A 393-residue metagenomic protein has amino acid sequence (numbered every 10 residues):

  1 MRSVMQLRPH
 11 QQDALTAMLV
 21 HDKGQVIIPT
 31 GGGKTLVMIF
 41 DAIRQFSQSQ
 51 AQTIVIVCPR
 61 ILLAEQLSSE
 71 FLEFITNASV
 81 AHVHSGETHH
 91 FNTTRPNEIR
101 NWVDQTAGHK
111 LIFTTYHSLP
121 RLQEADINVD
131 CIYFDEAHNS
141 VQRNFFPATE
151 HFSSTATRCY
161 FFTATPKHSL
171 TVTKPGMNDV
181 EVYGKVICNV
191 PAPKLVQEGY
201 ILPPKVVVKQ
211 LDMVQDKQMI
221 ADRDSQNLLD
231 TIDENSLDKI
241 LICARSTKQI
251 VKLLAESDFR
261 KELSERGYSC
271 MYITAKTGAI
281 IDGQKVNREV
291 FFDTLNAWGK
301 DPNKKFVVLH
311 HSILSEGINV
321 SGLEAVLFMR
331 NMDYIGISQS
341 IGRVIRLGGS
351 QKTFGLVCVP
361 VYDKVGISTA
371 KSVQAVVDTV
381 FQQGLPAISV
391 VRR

Functional and structural regions predicted by a protein language model:
S3-D22: N-terminal pre-P-loop "Q-motif" helix
H21-D41: Walker A/P-loop
T35-F40, Q50-I75, R245-V251: Conserved Walker A/P-loop ATP-binding site and its immediately adjacent core in helicase/helicase-like ATPase domains
A78-R121: Inter-Walker segment of RecA-like/P-loop motor cores
N139-I201: Post-DEXD/H (motif II) to motif III coupling segment of the RecA-like Helicase ATP-binding lobe
G184-V251, E256-S257: Conserved interdomain linker/interface between the two RecA-like ATPase lobes of SF2 helicase motors
T247-T274: Conserved helicase motor "Helicase C" RecA-like lobe of SF1/SF2 P-loop NTPases
T277-I388: Conserved RecA-like P-loop NTPase helicase motor core
